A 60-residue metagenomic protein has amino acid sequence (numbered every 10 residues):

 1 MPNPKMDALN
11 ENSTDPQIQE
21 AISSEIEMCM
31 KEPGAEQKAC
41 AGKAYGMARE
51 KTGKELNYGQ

Functional and structural regions predicted by a protein language model:
M1-Q60: C-terminal alpha-helical interaction appendages
